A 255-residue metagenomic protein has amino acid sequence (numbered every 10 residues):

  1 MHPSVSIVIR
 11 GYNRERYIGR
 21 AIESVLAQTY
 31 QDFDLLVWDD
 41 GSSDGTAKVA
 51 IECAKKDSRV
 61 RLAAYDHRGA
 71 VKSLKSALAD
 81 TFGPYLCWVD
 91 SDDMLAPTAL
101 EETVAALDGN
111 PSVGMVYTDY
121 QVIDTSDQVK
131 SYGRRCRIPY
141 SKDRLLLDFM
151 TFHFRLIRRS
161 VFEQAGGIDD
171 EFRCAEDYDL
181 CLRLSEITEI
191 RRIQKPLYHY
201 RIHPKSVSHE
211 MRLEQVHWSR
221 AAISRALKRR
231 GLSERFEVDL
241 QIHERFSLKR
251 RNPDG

Functional and structural regions predicted by a protein language model:
M1-A221: Nucleotide-sugar donor-binding/catalytic module of glycosyltransferases that assemble extracellular/cell-envelope
L156, L213-G255: C-terminal, non-catalytic tails of nucleotide-sugar-dependent glycosyltransferases
